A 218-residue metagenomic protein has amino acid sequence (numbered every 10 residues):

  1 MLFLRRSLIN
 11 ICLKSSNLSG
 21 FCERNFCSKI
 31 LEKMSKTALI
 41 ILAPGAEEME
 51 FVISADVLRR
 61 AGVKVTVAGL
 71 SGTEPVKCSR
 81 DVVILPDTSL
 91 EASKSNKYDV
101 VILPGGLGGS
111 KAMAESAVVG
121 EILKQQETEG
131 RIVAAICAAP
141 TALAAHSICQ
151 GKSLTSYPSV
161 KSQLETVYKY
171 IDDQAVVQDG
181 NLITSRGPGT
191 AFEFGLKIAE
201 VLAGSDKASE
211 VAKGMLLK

Functional and structural regions predicted by a protein language model:
L2-L13, L18-E129, A142-G151, Q163-D173 (+1 more regions): Extended, subdomain-level signal for the structured scaffold at the beginning of enzyme domains
I136-C137: Short, thiol/selenol-centered motifs that function as redox-active sites or metal-ligating centers
L154: Anionic-ligand binding patches
P158-K161: Short, acidic/turn-prone active-site loops that include or flank metal/cofactor- and phosphate-binding residues
